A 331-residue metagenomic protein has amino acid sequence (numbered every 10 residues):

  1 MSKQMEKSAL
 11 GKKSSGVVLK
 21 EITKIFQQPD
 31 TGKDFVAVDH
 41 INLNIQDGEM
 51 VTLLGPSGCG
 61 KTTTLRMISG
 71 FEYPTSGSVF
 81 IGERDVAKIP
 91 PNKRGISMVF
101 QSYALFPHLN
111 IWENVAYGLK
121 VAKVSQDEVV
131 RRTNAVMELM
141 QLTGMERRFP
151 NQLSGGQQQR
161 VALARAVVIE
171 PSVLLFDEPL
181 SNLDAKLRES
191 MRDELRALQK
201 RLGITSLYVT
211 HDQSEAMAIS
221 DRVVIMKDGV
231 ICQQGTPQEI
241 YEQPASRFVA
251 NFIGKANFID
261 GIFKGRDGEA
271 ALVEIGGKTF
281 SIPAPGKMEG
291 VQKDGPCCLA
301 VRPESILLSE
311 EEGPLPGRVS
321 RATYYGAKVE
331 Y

Functional and structural regions predicted by a protein language model:
M1-I25, K33, E311-P314: ABC-family P-loop ATPase nucleotide-binding domain
K3, E242, A270-T323: Glycine/charge-rich catalytic "coupling/switch" loops of P-loop NTPases
L19-I22, V36-Q46, G77: Conserved beta-strand
L54-P56: The feature captures the beta-strand-to-loop junction immediately N-terminal to the Walker
S69: Helix-to-loop junction immediately C-terminal to a conserved catalytic motif
T75-S78, E128, D228, D260: Conserved coupling/switch loops of ABC nucleotide-binding domains, chiefly the family-specific signature
G77-D85: Conserved ABC transporter NBD signature motif
P91-S97, Q101-N251: ABC ATPase nucleotide-binding domains
